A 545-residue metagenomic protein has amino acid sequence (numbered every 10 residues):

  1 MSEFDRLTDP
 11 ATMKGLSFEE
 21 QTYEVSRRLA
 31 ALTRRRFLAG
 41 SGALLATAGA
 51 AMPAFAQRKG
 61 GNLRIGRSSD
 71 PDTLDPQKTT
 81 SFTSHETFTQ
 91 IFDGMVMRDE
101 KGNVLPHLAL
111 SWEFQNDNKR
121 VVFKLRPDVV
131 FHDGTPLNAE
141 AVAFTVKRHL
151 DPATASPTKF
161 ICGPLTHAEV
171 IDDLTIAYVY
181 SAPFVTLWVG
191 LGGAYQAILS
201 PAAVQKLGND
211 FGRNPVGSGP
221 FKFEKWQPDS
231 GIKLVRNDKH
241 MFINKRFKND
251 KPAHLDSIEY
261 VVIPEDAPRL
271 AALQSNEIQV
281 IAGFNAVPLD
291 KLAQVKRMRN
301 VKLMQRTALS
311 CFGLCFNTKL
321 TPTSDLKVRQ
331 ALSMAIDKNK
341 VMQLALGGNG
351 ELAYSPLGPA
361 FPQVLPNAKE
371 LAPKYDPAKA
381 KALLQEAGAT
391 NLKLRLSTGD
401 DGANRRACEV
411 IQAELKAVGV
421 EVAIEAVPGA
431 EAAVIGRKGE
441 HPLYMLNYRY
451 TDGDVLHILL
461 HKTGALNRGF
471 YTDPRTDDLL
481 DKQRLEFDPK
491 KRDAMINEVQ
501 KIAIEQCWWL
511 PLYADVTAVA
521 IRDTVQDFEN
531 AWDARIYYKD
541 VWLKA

Functional and structural regions predicted by a protein language model:
M1-L32, A46-T47: N-terminal secretory signal peptides
G66-N116, K147, V216: N-terminal lobe/hinge region of extracytoplasmic solute-binding protein
E100-N103, G192-E259, A267-P268, P377-A378 (+1 more regions): Gly/Pro-rich hinge or "lid" segments in bacterial periplasmic/extracellular proteins
K119, K327, E421-A432, H457-D523 (+1 more regions): Extracytoplasmic/peripheral linker and loop segments enriched in polar/acidic and small residues with frequent Thr/Pro
K124, K159-A203, N209, P220-Q227: Surface-exposed binding/hinge segments that line and control ligand-binding clefts or catalytic entry sites
N138-K147, D173-V179, G219-P220, P252-S257 (+5 more regions): Alpha-helical secondary-structure segments
H167-A168, E224-V235, V261-L320, Q343 (+1 more regions): Extracellular/periplasmic solute-recognition and catalytic clefts
F221, E351-E386, A403-R406: Structural transition elements
